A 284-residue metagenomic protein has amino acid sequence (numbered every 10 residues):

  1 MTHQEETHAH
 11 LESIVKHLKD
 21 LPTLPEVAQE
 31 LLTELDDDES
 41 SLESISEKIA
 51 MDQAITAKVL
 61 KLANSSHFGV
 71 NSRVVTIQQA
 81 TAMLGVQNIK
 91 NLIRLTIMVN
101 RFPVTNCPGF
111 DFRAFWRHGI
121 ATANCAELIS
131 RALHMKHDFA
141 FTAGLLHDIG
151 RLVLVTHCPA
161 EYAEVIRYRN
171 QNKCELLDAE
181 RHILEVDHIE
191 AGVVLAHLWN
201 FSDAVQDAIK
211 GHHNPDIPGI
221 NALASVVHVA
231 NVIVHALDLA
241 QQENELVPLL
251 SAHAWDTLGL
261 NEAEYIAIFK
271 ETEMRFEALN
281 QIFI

Functional and structural regions predicted by a protein language model:
M1-N170, C174-L249, M274, I284: Conserved alpha-helical "signature site" that marks functionally important helical segments or helix/loop junctions
V247-N261: Short helix/strand-capping connector loops at secondary-structure junctions
L258-L260, A267-F283: C-terminal accessory extensions/subdomains outside the catalytic/core fold
